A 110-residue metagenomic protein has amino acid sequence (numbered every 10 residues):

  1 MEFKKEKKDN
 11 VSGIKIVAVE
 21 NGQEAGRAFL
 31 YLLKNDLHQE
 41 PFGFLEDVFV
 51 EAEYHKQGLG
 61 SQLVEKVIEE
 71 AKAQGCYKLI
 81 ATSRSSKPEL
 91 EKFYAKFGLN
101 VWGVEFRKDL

Functional and structural regions predicted by a protein language model:
M1-Q39: Acetyl-CoA-dependent GNAT
N35-L45, W102: A conserved beta-turn-beta hairpin within the catalytic core of GNAT-like acetyltransferases that forms part
V48-V50, S83: Hydrophobic adenine-recognition pocket in adenosine-nucleotide-binding enzymes
V50, K56-E69, K96: Conserved acetyl-CoA-binding loop-helix of GNAT-fold acetyltransferases
S61, S85-G103: Conserved active-site alpha-helix within GNAT-family acetyltransferase domains
A71-S83: Conserved GNAT acetyl-CoA-binding A-motif
F106-L110: Short beta-strand-to-coil "C-cap" segments at the C-terminal boundary of structured domains/repeats, marking
